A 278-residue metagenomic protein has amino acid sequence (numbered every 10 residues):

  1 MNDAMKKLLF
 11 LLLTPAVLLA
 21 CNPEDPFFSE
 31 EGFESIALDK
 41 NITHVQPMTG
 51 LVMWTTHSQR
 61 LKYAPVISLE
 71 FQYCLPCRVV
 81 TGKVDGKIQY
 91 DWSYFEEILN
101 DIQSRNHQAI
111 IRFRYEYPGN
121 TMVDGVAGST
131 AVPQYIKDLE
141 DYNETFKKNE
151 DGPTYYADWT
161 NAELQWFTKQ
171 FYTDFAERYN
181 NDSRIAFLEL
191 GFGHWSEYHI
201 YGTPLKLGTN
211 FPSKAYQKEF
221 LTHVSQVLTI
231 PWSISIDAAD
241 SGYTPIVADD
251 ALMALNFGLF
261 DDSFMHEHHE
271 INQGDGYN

Functional and structural regions predicted by a protein language model:
M1-A4: Short, Lys/Arg-enriched N-terminal segments with co-localized hydrophobic residues within the first ~10-30 amino acids
K6-L11: Sec-dependent signal peptide recognition, specifically the positively charged N-region followed immediately by
P15-A16: Repetitive helical segments and hydrophobic/amphipathic motifs
L19-A20: C-terminal motif of bacterial Sec signal peptides marking the signal peptidase cleavage site
F28-A162, N278: N-terminal substrate-binding region of glycoside hydrolase catalytic domains
G32-Q59, S68, Q103-H107, E189-N278: Catalytic-core regions of glycoside hydrolase
D85-I98, Q165-D174, T209-T222: Well-ordered, non-membrane alpha-helical segments in soluble/globular domains
Y142-L164, T168-L207: Active-site groove signature of glycoside hydrolases
